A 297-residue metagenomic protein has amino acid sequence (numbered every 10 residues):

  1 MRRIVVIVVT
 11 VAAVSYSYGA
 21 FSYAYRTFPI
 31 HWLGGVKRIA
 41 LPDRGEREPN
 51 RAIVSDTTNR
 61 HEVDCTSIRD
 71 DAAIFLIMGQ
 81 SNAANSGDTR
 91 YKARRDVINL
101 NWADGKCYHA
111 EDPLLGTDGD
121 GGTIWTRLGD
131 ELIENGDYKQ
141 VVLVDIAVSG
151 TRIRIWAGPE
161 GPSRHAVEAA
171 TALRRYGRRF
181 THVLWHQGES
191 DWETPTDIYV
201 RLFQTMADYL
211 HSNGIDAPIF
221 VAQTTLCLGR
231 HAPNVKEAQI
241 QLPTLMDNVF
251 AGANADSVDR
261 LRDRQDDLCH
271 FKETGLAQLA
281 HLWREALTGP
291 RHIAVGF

Functional and structural regions predicted by a protein language model:
R2-F297: Cell-envelope and extracellular/periplasmic
